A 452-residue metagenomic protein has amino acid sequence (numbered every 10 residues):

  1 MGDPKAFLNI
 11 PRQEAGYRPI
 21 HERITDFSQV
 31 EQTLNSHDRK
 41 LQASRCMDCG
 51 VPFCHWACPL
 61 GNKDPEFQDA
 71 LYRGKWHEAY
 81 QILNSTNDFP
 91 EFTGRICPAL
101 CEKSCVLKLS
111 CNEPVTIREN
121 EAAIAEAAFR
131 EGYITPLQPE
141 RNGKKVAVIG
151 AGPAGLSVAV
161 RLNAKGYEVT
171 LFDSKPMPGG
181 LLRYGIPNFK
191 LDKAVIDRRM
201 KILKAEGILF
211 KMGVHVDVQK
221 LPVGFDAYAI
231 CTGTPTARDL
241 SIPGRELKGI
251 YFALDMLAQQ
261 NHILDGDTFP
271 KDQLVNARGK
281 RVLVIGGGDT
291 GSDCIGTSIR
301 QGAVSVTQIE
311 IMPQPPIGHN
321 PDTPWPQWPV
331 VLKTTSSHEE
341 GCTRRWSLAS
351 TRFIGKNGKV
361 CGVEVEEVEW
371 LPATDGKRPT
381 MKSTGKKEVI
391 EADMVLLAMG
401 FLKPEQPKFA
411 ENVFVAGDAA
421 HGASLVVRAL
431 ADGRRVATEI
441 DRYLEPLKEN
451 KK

Functional and structural regions predicted by a protein language model:
M1-H37, L41-Q42, E121-K452: Residues forming the flavin
D3-S28, F53-E78, L100-E126: Iron-sulfur (Fe-S) cluster-binding segments and ferredoxin-like electron-carrier domains, especially [2Fe-2S]
K40-R73, Y80, N84-N112, G150 (+3 more regions): Cysteine-centered iron-sulfur cluster-binding motifs in ferredoxin-type domains/subunits of redox enzymes
